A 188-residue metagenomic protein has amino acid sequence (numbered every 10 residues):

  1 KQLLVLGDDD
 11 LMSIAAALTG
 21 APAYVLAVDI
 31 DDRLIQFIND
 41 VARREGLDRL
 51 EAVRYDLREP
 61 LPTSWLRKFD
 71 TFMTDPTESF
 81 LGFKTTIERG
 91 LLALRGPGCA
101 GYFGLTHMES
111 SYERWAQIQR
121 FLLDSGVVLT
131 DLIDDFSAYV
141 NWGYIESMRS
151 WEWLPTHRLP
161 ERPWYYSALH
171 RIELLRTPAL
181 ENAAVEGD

Functional and structural regions predicted by a protein language model:
Q2-L6: Conserved beta-strand elements of the Class I
D9-P22: Conserved SAM-binding loop of SAM-dependent methyltransferases across substrates and taxa, primarily the Class I
L11-S13, R58, P76-L81, M108-S111: Short acidic, S/G/P-rich loop/turn micro-motifs used as interaction or catalytic elements
Y24, R49-E51, V128: Conserved beta-strand segments of alpha/beta enzyme cores
V28-R67, T71: S-adenosyl-L-methionine
E78-G90: A short, conserved alpha-helix within the catalytic core of class I
E88-M148: C-terminal substrate-binding/active-site "lid" region of AdoMet-derived donor-dependent transferases
S125-A184: Class I S-adenosyl-L-methionine
